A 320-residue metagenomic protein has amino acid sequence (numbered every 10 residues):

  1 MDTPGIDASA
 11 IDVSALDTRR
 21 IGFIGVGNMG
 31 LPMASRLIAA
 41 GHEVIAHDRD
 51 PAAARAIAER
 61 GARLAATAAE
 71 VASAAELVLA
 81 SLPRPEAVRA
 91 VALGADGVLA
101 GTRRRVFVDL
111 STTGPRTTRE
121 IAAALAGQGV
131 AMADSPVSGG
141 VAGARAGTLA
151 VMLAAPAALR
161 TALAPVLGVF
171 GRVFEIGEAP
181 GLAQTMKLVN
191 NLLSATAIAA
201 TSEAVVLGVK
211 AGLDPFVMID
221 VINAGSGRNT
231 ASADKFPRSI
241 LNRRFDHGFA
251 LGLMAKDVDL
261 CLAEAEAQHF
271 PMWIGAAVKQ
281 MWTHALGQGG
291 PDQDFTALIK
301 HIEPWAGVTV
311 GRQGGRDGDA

Functional and structural regions predicted by a protein language model:
M1-A80, R105, L110-S111, R172: NAD(P)+-binding Rossmann beta1-loop-alpha1 motif at the extreme N-terminus of oxidoreductases
R49-D50, R84, P156: Residues in the short beta-alpha loop(s) of Rossmann-like NAD(P)-binding domains
A68-V130: Rossmann-fold NAD(P) dinucleotide-binding segment
T112-L192: Rossmann-fold dinucleotide-binding core
A146-A154, F174, A179-A211, D220-K235 (+1 more regions): Active-site-proximal catalytic alpha-helix in oxidoreductases
P180, Q184, L193, N229 (+1 more regions): Interdomain hinge/lid region at the active-site interface of Rossmann-like NAD(P)-dependent oxidoreductases
G287-A320: NAD(P)-dependent dehydrogenase/reductase Rossmann-like domain
